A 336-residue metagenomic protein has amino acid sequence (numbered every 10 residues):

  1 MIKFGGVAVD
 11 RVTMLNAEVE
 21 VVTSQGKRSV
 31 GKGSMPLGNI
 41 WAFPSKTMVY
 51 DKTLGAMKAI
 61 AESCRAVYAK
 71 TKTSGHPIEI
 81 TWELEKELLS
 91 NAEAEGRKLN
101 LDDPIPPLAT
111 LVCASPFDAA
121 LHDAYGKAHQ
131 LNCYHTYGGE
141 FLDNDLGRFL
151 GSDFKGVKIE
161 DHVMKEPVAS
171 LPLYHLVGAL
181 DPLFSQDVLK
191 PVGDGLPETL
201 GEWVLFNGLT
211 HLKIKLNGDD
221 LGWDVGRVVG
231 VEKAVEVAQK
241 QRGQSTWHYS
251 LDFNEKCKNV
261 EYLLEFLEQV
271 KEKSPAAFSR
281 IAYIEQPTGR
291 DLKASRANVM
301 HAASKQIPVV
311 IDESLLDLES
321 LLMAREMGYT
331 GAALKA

Functional and structural regions predicted by a protein language model:
M1-E20: Short, Gly/Pro- and small/polar-rich lid/capping loops
M14-M35: Active-site and channel-lining beta-strand-loop segments that bind or position nucleotide-derived/phosphorylated
A17, G26, F117, Q130 (+2 more regions): Conserved, mostly hydrophobic/aromatic
R28-H135, G139-D143: Metal- or metallocofactor-binding catalytic centers and their adjacent structured scaffolds across diverse enzyme
L108, H122-G126, C133-D187: Glycine-rich, aromatic-flanked loop segments that form ligand/cofactor-binding clefts across common enzyme folds
V112, P172-E198, L216-G218, K258 (+1 more regions): Active-site mouth loops of central-metabolism enzymes
N132, G195-K215: Catalytic domains of carbohydrate-active enzymes, especially glycoside hydrolases
H211-A336: Catalytic core of soluble alpha/beta enzymes
